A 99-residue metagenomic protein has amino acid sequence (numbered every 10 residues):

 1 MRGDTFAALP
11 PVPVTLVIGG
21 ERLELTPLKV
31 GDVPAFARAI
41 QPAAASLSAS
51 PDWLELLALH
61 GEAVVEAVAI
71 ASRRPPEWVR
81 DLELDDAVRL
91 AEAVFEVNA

Functional and structural regions predicted by a protein language model:
M1-A99: Short, surface-exposed, charged amphipathic helix/loop patches that serve as local interaction elements
